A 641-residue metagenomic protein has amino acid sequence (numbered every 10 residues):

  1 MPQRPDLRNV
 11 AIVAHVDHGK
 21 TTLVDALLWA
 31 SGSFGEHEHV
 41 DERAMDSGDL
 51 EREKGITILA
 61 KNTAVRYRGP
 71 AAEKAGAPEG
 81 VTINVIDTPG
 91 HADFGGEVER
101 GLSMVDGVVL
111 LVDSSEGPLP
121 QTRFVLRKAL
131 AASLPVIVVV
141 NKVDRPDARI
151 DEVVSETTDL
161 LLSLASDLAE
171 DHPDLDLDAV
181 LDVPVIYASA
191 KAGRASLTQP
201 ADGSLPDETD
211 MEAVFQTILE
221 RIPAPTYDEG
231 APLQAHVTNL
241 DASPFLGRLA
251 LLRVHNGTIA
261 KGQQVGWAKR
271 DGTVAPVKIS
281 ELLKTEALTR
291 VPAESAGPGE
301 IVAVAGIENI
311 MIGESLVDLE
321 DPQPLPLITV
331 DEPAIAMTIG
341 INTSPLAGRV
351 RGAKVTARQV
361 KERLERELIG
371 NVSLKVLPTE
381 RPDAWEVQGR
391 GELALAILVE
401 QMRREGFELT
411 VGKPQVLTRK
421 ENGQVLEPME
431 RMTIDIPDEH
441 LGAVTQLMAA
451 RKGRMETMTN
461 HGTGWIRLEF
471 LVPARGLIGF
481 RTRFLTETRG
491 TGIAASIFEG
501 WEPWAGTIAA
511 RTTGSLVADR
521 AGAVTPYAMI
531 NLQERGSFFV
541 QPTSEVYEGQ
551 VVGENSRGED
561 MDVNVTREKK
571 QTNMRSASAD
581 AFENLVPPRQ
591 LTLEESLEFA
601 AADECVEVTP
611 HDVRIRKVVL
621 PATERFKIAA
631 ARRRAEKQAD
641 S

Functional and structural regions predicted by a protein language model:
M1-S641: Structural and coupling elements of P-loop NTPases
